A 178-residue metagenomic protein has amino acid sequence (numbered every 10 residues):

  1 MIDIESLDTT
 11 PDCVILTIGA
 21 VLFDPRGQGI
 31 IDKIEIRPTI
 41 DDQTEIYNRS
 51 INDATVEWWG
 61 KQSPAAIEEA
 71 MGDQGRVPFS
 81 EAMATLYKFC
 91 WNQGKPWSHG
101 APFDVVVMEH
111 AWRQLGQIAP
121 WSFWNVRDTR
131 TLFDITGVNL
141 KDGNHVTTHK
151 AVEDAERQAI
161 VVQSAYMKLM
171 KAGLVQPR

Functional and structural regions predicted by a protein language model:
M1-I2: Short hydrophobic beta-strand that contains or immediately precedes a catalytic carboxylate
E5-S98: Conserved non-catalytic scaffold segment of RNase H-like nuclease domains
T10-D12, R26, A111, I135 (+1 more regions): Active-site-proximal flexible loops/turns
Q43-Y47, I51-G60, V126-A159: Active-site-proximal helix-loop-helix substrate-binding element of RNase H-like nuclease domains
Y87-C90, P102-F123: Substrate-recognition/cap helix-loop segment adjacent to the acidic, metal-dependent catalytic center of Asp-based
N92-K95, R113-Q117, L132, V138: Alpha-helix capping at helix-to-loop junctions
K95-P102, V106-V107, A111-W112, L140-R178: Acidic, Mg2+-coordinating catalytic module of metal-dependent nucleases/exonucleases that use a two-metal-ion mechanism
